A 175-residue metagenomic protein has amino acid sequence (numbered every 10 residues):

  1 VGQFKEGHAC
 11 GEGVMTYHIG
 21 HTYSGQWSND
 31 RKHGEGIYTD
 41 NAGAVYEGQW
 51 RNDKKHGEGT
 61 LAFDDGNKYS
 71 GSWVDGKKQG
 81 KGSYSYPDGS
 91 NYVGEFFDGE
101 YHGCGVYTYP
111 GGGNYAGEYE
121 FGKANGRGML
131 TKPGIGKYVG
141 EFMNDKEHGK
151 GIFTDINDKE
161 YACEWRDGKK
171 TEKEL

Functional and structural regions predicted by a protein language model:
V1-C10, M15, T22-H33, V45-H56 (+5 more regions): Conserved anchor residues at repeat-unit boundaries in beta-strand-based tandem repeats, strongest for the MORN repeat
T171-L175: Terminal, low-structured helical/coil segments at or just beyond the last alpha-helical repeat
